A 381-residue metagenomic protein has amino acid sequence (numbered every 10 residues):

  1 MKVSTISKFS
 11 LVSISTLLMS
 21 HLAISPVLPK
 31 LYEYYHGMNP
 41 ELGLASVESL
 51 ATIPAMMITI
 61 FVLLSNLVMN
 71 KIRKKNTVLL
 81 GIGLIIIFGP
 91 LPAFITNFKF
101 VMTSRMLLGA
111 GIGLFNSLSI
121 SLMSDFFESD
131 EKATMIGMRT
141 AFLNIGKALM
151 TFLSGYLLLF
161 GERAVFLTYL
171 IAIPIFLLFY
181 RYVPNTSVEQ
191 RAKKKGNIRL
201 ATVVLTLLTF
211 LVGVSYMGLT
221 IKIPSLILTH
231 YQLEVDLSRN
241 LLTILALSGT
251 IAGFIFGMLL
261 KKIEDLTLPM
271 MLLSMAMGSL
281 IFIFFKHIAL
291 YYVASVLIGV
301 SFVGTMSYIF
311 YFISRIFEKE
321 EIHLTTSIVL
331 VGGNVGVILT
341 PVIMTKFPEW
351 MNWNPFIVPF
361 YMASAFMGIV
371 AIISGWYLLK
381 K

Functional and structural regions predicted by a protein language model:
F9-P40, L219-P224, T340: Extracytoplasmic
S25, A201-T250: Extracytoplasmic gate region of multi-pass secondary transporters
P29-I60: Extracellular/periplasmic helix-loop-helix junction of adjacent transmembrane segments in MFS-like secondary
T59-F98: Conserved MFS/SLC helix-loop-helix module at the cytosolic interface between two early adjacent transmembrane helices
F61-K74, A252-E264, P348: Helix-to-loop junctions at the C-terminal end of transmembrane segments in multipass secondary transporters
F98, S104-L143: Cytoplasmic helix-loop-helix junction between adjacent transmembrane helices in 12-TM secondary transporters
S129-D130, M138-P184: Helix-loop-helix hairpin linking two adjacent transmembrane segments in secondary transporters
I316-W353: A late C-terminal transmembrane helix in Major Facilitator Superfamily
